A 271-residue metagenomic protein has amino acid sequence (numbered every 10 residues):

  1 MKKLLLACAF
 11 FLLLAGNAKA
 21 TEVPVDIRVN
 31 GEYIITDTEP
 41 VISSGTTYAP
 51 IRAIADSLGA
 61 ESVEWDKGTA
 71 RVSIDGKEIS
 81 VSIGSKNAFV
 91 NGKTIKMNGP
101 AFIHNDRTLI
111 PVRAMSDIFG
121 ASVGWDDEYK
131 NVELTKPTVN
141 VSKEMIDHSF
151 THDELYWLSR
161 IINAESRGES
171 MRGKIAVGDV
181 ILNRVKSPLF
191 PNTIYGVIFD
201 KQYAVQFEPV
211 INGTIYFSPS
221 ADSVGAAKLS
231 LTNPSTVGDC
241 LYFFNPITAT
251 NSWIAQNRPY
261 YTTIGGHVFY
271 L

Functional and structural regions predicted by a protein language model:
K2-S159: Primary recognition of N-terminal secretory signal peptides and signal-anchoring hydrophobic helices
V141-L271: Bacterial extracytoplasmic/cell-wall-associated proteins, especially those involved in peptidoglycan
